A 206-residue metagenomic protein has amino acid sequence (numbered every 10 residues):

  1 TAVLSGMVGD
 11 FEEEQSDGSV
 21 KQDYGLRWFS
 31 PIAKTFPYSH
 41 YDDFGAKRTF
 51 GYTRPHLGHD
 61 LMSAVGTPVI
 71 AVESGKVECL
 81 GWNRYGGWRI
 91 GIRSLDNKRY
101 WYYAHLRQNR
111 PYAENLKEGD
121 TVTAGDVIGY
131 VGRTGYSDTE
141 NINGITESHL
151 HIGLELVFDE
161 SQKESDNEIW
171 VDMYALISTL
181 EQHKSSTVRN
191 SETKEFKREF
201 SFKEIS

Functional and structural regions predicted by a protein language model:
T1-W88, A124, Y174-S206: Surface-exposed, glycine-biased beta-strand/turn segments
T53, V69, K98, A113-K117 (+1 more regions): Extracytoplasmic/periplasmic, Sec-exported soluble proteins
G58, Y100, H149-H151: A residue-level signal for beta-strand positions that form part of recognition/binding surfaces within mature
D60, Y102-H105, Y130: Conserved beta-strand positions that form and line the central face of beta-propeller blades
M62, R93-L95, E155: A generic structural motif
A71-N115, T139-E147: Zn2+-dependent peptidoglycan hydrolase active-site motif and core
D120-S191: Conserved, short, structured surface segments that act as functional micro-motifs
